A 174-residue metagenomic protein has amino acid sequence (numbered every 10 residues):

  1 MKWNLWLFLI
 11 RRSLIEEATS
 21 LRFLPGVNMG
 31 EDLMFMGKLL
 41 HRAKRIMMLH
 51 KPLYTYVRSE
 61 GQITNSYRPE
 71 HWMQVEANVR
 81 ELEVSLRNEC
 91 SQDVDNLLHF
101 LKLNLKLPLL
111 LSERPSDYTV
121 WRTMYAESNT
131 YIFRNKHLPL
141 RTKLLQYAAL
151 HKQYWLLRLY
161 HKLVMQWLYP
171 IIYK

Functional and structural regions predicted by a protein language model:
M1-R68: Conserved nucleotide-sugar donor-binding catalytic segment
L9-I10, L101-L107: Solvent-exposed aromatic/hydrophobic patches embedded in short alpha-helical segments
E31, F35, Q74, L98: Soluble or luminal CAZymes and related metallo-dependent hydrolases
K51-E60, N65-D93, N104-I132: Catalytic core of nucleotide-sugar-dependent glycosyltransferases
E89-F100, A148: Structural motif
R114-K174: Membrane-interface aromatic/basic loop that binds lipid-linked glycans or pyrophosphate carriers, typified by
